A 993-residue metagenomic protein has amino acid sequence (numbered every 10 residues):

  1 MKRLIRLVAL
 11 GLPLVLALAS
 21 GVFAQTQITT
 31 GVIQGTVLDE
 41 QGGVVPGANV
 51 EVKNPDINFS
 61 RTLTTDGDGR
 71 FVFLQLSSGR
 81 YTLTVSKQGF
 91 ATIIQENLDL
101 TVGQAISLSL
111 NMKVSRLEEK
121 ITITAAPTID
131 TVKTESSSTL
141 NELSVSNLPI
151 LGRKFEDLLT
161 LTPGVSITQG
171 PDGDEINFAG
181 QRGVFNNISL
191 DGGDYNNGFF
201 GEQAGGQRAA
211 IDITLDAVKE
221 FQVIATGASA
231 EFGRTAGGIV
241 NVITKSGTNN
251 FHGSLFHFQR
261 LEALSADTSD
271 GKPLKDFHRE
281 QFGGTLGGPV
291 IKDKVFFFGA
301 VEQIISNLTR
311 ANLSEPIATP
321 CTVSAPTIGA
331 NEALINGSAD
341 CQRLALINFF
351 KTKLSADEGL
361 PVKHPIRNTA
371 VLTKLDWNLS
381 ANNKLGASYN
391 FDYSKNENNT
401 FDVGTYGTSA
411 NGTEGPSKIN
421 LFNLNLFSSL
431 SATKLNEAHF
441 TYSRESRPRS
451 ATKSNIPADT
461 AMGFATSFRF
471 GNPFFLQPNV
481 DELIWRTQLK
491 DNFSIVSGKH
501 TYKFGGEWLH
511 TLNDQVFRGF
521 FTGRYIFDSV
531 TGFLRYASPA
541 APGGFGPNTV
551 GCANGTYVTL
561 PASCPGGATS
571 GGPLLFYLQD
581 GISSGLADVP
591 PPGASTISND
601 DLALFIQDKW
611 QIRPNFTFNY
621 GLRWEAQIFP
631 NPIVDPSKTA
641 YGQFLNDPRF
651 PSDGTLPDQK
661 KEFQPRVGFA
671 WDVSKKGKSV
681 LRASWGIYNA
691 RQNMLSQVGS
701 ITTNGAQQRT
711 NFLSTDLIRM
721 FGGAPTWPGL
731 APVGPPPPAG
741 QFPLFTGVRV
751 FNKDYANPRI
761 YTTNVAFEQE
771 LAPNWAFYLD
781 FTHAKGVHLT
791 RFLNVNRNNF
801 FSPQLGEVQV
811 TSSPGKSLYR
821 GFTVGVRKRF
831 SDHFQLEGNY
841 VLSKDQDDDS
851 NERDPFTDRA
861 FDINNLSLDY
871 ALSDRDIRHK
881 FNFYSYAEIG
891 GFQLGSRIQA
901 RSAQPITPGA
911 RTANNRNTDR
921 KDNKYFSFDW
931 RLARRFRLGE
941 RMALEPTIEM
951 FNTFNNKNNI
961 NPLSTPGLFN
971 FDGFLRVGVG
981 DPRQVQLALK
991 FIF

Functional and structural regions predicted by a protein language model:
K2-N141, D216: Periplasm-facing N-terminal accessory domains of Gram-negative outer-membrane beta-barrel systems
L4, N774, G891-T912, N923-S927 (+1 more regions): C-terminal beta-signal and adjacent terminal beta-strands/loops of Gram-negative outer-membrane beta-barrel proteins
F90-S246, L261-D267, R279, G283-T285 (+1 more regions): Periplasmic N-terminal accessory/gating domains of Gram-negative outer-membrane beta-barrel systems
A125, L255-L261, G299-Q303, A387-F391 (+10 more regions): Transmembrane beta-barrel strands of outer-membrane/channel proteins
T168-G170, A451, I633-Q664, G668-V810 (+2 more regions): Solvent-exposed loop/turn elements at secondary-structure boundaries
E202-Q203, L215-V223, A230-I239, K245-N336 (+3 more regions): Outer-membrane beta-barrel translocator/receptor signature
R367, N378-Q607, N796-R797, S802-V810 (+1 more regions): Replace "related TpsB outer-membrane translocases also match" with "some related outer-membrane beta-barrels such as
Y778-I906: Gram-negative outer-membrane beta-barrel transporters
